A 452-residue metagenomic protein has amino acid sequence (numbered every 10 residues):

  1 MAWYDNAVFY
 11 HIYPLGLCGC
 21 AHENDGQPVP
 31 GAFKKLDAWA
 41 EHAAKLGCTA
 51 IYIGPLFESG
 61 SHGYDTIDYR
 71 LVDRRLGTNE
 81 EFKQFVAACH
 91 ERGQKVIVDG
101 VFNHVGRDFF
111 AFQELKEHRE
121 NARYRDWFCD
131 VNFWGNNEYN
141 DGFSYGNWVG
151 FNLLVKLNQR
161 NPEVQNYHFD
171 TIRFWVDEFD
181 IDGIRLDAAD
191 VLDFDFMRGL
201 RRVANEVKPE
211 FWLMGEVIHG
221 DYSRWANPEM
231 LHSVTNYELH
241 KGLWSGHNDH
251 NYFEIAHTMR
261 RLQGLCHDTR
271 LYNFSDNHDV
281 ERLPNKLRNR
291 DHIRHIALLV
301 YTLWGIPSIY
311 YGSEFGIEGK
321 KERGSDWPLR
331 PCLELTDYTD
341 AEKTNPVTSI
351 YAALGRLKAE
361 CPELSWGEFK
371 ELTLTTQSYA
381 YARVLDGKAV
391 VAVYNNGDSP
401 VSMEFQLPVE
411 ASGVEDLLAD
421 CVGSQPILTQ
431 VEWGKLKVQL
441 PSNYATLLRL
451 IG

Functional and structural regions predicted by a protein language model:
M1-F9, Y13-T49, L56-E178, L200-E206 (+1 more regions): Substrate-binding/active-site clefts of carbohydrate-active enzymes
A2-N6, E23-N24, P28, I255-S412: Loop/helix patches that line or flank the sugar-binding groove of alpha-linked glycan CAZymes
V8-H11, I51-I53, V96-V98, I184 (+3 more regions): Hydrophobic faces of well-ordered beta-strands that scaffold small-molecule active sites in alpha/beta enzyme cores
G47-T49, R92-Q94, D180-D182, K208-F211 (+3 more regions): Short, well-ordered coil/turn segments that N-cap beta-strands
H90-R92, Q113-K116, D187-H267, E318-A353 (+3 more regions): Active-site-proximal helices and loops of the catalytic beta/alpha 8
H104, H168-F194, N273, N277: Active-site groove signature of glycoside hydrolases
P408-G423: Solvent-exposed beta-hairpin/edge-strand motifs
Q430-G452: C-terminal beta-strand-rich structural cap/linker in extracellular carbohydrate-active enzymes
